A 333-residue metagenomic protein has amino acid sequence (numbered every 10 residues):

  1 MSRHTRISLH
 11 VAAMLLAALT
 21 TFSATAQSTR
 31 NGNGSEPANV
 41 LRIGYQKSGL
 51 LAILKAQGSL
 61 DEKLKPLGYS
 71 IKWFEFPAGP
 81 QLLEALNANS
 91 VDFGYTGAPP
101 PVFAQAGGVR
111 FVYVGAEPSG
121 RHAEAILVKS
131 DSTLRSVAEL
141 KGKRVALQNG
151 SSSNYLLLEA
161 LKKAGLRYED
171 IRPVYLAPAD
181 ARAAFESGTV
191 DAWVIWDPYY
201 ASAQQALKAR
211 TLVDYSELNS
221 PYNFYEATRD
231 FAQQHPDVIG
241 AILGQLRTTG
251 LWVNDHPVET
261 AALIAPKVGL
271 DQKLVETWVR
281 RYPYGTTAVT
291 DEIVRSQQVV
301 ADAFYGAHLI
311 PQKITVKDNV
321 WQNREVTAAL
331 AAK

Functional and structural regions predicted by a protein language model:
M1-N39, L330-K333: Short, low-complexity disordered leader/linker segments with a strong preference for bacterial N-terminal type II
R30-R167, P173-Y175, D191-D197, L212 (+1 more regions): Short, glycine-/small- and polar/acidic-enriched structural segments that line small-molecule recognition paths
L41, G142-L147, V190, D230-A232 (+2 more regions): Second-shell loop/turn segments in exported
A56, A78, L82, G97-P100 (+12 more regions): Stable alpha-helical elements in mature extracytoplasmic
S70-K72, Y168-I171, V268-W278, P311-D318: Short, surface-exposed acidic
P99, P173-V174, A179-P266: Pocket-lining segment of extracytoplasmic ligand-binding domains
Q234-P311: Secondary-structure end/capping motifs
D302-K333: Conserved C-terminal helix/tail region of periplasmic/extracytoplasmic solute-binding proteins
